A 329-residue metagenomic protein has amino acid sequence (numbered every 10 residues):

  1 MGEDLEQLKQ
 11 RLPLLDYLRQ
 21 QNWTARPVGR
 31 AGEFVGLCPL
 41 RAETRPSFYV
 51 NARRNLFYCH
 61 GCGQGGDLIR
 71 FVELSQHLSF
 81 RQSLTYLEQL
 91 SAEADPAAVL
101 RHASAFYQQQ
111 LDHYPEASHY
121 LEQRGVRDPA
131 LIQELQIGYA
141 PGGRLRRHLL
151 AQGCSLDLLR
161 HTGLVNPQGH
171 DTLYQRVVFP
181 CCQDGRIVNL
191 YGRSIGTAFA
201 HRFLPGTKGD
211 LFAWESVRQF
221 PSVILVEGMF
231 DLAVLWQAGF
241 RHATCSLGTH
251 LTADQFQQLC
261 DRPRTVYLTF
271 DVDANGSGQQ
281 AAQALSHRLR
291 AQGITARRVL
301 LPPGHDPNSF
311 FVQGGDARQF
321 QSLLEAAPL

Functional and structural regions predicted by a protein language model:
M1-A92, R127, C260, V266-Y267 (+2 more regions): N-terminal structured subdomain of primase-like DNA metabolism proteins
M1-R11, G63, T197-R202, F220-V223 (+1 more regions): TOPRIM fold recognition
A25-V28, R124-G138, G239-H250: Short, well-structured beta-strand/strand-turn elements
R30, G143-P263, Q280-A281: Phosphate-handling DNA/RNA-contact segment within nucleic-acid enzymes
C38, C59, V72, L121 (+6 more regions): Terminal peptide-recognition signature
L78-Q123: Conserved active-site segments centered on acidic
S83, L131-I132, L159: Small-residue helix-packing motif on alpha-helices
A97-H102, Y120-A140, L300-L301: Conserved alpha/beta enzyme-core scaffolds, especially Rossmann-like or related mixed alpha/beta domains that build
